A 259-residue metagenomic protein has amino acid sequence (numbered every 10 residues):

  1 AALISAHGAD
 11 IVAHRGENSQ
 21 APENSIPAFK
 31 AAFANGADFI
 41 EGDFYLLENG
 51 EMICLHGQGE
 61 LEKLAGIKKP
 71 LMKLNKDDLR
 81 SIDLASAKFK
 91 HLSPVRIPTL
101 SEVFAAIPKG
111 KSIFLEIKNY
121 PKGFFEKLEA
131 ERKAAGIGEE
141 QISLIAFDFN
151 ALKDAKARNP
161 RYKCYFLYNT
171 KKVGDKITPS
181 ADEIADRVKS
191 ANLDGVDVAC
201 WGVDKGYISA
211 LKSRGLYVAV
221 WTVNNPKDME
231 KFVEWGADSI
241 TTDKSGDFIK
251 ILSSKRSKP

Functional and structural regions predicted by a protein language model:
A1-P259: Phosphate-group recognition and catalysis centered on beta-loop-alpha active-site segments
